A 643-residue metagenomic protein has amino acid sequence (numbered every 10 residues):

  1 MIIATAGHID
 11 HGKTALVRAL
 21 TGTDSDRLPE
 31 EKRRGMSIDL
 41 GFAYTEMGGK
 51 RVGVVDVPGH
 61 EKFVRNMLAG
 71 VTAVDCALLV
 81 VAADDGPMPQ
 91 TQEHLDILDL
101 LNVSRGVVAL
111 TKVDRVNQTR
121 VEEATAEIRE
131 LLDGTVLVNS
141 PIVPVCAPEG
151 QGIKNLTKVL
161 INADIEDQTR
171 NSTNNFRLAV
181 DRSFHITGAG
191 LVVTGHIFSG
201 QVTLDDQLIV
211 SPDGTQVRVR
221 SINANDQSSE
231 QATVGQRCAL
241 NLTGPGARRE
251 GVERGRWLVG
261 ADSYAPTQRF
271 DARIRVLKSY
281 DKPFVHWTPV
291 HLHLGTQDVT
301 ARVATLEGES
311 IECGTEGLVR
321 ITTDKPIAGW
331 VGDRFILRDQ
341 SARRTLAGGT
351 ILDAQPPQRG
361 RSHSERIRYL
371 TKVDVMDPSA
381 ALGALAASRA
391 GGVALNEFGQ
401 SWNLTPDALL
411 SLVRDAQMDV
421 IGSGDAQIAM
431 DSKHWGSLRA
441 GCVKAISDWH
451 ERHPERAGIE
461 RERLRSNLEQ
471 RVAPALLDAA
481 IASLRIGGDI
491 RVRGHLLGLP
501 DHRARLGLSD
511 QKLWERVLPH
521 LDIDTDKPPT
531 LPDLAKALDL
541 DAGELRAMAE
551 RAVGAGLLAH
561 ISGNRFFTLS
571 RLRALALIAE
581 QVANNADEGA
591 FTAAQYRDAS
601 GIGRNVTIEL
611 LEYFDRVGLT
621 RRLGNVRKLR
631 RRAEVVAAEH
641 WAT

Functional and structural regions predicted by a protein language model:
M1-R65, A73-V81, P87: P-loop NTPase switch module centered on the Walker A-proximal segment
T5, V116-V121, E130, P245-H560 (+2 more regions): C-terminal effector modules of nucleic-acid-centric enzymes and ribosome-associated factors
A6-H8, E30, R34-M36, A43-E46 (+17 more regions): Replace "in large, NTP-powered and nucleic-acid-processing enzymes" with "in large, NTP-powered factors and other
D10, L16, G35, D56 (+14 more regions): Residue-level signature of catalytic and energy-coupling elements of molecular machines, predominantly ATP/GTP-dependent
T14, C76, L100, V202 (+6 more regions): Residue-level marker of beta-strand positions
V52, V57-K62, V71-E123: Conserved Switch II/interswitch segment of TRAFAC-class P-loop GTPases
H60-E61, D84-M88, K112-N117, A147-Q151 (+6 more regions): Conserved nucleotide-binding/hydrolysis micro-motifs of P-loop NTPases
V113, E130-Y280: Conserved catalytic-core segments of large NTP-driven translation/proteostasis enzymes
